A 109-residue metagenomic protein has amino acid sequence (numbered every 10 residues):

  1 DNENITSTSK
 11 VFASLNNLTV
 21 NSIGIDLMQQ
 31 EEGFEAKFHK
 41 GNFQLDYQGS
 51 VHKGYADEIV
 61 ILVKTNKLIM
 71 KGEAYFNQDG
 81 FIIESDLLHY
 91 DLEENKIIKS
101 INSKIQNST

Functional and structural regions predicted by a protein language model:
D1-T109: Mature-chain termini and adjacent capping regions
